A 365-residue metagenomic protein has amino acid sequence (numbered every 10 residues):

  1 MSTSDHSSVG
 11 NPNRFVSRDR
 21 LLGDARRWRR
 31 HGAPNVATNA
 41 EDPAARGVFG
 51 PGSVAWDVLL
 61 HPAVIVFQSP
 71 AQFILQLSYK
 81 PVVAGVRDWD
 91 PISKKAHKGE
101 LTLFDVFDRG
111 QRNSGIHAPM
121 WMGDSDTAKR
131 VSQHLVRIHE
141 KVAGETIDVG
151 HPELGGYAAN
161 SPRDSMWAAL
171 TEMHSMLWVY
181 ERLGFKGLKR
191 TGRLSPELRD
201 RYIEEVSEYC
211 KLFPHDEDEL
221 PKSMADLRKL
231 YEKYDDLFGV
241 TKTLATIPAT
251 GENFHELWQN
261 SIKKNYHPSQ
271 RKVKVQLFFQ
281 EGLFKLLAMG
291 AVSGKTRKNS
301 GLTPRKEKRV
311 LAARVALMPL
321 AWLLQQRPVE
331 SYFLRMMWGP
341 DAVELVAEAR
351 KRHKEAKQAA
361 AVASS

Functional and structural regions predicted by a protein language model:
S2-S365: Mature, function-bearing regions of proteins
